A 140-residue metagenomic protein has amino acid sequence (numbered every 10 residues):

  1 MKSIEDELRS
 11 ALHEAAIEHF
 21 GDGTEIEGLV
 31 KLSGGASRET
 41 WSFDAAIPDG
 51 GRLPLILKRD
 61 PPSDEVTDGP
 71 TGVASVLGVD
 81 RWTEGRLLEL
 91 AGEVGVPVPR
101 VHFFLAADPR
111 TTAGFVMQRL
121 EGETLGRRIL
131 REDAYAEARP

Functional and structural regions predicted by a protein language model:
M1-E25, L29: Juxta-kinase regulatory segment immediately upstream of eukaryotic protein kinase catalytic domains
V30-P140: ATP-binding pocket architecture of kinase catalytic cores
